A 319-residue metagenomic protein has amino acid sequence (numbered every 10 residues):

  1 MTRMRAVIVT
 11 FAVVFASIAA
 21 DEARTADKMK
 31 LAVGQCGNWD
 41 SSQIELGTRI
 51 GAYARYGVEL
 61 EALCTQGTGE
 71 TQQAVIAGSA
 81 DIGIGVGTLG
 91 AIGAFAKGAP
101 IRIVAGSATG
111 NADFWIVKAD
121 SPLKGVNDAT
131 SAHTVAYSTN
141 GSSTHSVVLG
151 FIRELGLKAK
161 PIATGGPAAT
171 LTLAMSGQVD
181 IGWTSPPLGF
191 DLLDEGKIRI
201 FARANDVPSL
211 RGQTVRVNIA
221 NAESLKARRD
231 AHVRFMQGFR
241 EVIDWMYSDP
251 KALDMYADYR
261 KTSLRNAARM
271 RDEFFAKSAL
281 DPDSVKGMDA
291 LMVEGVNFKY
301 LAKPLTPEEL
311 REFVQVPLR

Functional and structural regions predicted by a protein language model:
M1-M4: N-terminal secretory signal peptides that target proteins for export/translocation
V7-S17: Bacterial N-terminal signal peptides
I18-T25: Sec/Tat signal peptide C-region and signal peptidase I cleavage site
A26-L157, P161-S176, D180-P186, K197-A204 (+1 more regions): Short, glycine-/small- and polar/acidic-enriched structural segments that line small-molecule recognition paths
R55, D206-R211, A276-S284: Short, solvent-exposed loop/beta-turn-alpha elements that line the ligand-binding surface or hinge of extracytoplasmic
L89, A168-D258: Pocket-lining segment of extracytoplasmic ligand-binding domains
K226-A302: Secondary-structure end/capping motifs
G295-R319: Conserved C-terminal helix/tail region of periplasmic/extracytoplasmic solute-binding proteins
